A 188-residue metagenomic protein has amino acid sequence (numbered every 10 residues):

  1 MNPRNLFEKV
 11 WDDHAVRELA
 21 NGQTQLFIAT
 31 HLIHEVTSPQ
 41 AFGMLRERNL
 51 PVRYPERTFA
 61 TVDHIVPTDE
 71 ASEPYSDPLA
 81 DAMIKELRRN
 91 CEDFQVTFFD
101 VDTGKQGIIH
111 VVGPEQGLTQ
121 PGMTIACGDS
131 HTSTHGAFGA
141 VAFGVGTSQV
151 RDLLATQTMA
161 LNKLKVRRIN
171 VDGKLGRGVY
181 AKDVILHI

Functional and structural regions predicted by a protein language model:
M1-P55: N-terminal amphipathic, basic-rich helices that act as targeting or association modules
N2, W11-V16, E47-P51, R89-T97 (+5 more regions): Generic secondary-structure signature for well-ordered alpha-helical cores
N5, K9, Q40, M44 (+3 more regions): Alpha-helical scaffold segments in soluble metabolic enzymes
V16-A20, P51-Y54, E115-Q120, T124-A126 (+4 more regions): Solvent-exposed alpha-helices and their adjacent loops that cap or buttress functional pockets in soluble metabolic
G22-H31, A60-S76, L164-V171: Glycine-/proline-rich flexible loop or hinge segments
T37-P39, E70-E73, H110-Q120, G136-A140 (+3 more regions): Short acidic, glycine/serine/threonine-rich loops at helix termini
P51-A126, S130, V184-I188: Anion-binding (especially nucleotide phosphate/pyrophosphate-binding) glycine-rich loop and adjoining beta-alpha core
H131-I188: Mobile "lid/hinge" segments at catalytic clefts and subdomain interfaces of large enzymes
